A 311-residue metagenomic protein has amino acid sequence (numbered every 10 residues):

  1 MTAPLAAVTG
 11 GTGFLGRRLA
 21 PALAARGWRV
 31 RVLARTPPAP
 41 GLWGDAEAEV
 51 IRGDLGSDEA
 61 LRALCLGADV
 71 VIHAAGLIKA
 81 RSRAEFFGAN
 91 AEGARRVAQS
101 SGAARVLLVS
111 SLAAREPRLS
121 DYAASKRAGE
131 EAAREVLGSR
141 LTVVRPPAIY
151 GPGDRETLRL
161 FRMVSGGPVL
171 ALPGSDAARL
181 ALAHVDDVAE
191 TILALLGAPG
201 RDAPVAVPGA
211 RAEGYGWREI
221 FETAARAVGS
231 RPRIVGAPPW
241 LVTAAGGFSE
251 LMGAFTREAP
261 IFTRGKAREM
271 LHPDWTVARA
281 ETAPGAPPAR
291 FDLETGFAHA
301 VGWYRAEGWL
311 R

Functional and structural regions predicted by a protein language model:
A6-R26: N-terminal Rossmann NAD(P)H-binding glycine-rich loop of SDR-like oxidoreductase domains
L33-P37, L55: N-terminal Rossmann-fold cofactor-binding loop
A48, R52-E92, L112-E116: NAD(P)H-binding glycine-rich loop region in Rossmannoid oxidoreductase-like domains and their noncatalytic homologs
H73, E92-R127, V136, T142: Conserved Rossmann-fold NAD(P)-dependent oxidoreductase catalytic core, especially the SDR/UDP-sugar
F87-A91, L119-E130, Y150, D154 (+4 more regions): Short-chain dehydrogenase/reductase
E131-P152: Conserved beta-loop-beta element that borders a ligand/cofactor-binding pocket
R155-R159, G174-L196, A203-A206: Substrate-positioning beta->alpha
L195-I261, F291-R311: Mid/C-terminal beta-alpha module of Rossmann-like enzyme folds, strongest in SDR-family dehydrogenases/epimerases
